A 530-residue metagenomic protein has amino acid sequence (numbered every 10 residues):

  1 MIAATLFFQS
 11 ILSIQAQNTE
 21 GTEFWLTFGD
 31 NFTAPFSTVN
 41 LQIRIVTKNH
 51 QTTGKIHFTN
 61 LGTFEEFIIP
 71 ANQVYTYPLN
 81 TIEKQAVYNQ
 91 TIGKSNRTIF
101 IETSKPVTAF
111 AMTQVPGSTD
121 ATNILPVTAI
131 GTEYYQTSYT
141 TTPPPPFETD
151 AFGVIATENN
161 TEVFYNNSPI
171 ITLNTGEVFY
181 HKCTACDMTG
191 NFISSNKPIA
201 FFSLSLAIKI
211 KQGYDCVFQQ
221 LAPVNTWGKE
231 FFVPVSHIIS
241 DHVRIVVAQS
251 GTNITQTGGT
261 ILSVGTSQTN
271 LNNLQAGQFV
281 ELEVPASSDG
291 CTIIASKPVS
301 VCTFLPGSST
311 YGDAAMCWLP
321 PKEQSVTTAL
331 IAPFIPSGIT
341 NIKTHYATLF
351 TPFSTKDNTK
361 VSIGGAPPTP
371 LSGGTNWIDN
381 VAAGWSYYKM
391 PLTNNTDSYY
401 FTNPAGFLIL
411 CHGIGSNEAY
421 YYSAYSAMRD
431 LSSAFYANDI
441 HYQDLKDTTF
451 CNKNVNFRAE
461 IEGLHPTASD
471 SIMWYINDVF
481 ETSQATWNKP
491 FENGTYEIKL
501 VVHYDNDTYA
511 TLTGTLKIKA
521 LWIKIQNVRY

Functional and structural regions predicted by a protein language model:
M1-T19: Bacterial Sec-dependent N-terminal signal peptides
Q17-Y436: Extracellular lectin-like interaction modules
N452-H465: A short beta-strand segment in extracellular, disulfide-stabilized domains
G463-P466, I472-P490: Surface-exposed, flexible coil segments in extracellular/virion-facing regions
F480-E481, H503-K517: Short, exposed coil/turn segments at beta-strand boundaries within extracellular/luminal domains
K489-N493, Y504: Residue-level recognition of secondary-structure-to-loop junctions
K517-I525: Extracellular interdomain linker/stem segments of modular secreted and single-pass surface proteins
